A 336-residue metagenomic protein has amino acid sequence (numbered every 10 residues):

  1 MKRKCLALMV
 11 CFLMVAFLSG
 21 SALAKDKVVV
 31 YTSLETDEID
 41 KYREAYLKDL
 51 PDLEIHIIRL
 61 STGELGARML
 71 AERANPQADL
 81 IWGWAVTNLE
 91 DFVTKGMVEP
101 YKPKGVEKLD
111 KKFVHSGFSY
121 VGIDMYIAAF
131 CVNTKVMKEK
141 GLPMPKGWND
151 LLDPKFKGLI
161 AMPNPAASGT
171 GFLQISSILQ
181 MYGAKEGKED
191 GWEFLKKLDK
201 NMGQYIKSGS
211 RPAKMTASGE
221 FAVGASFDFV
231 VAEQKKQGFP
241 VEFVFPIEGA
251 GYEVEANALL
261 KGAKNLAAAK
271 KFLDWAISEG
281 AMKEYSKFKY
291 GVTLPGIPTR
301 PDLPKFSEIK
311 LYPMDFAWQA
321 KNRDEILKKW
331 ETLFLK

Functional and structural regions predicted by a protein language model:
K25-E35, L53-I58, L159-I160: Short, well-ordered beta-strand elements
S33-D40, G63, Q77-A217: Extracytoplasmic ligand-binding site segments that recognize negatively charged/polar headgroups
T87-D91, A217, A222-P240: A ligand-binding cleft/hinge motif common to bilobed small-molecule-binding domains
V98-G105, S119-V121, N149-L152, F239-G251 (+2 more regions): Short beta-strand->loop
C131-V136, S176-M181, E253-N265, E284-Y285: A bilobed periplasmic-binding-protein/Venus flytrap-type ligand-binding module shared by bacterial periplasmic
K155-P163, A276-T299: Periplasmic-binding protein-like
F194-D199, Y205-I206, K235-K261: Periplasmic-binding protein-like
D302-K336: Extracellular/periplasmic bilobal clamshell ligand-binding domains
